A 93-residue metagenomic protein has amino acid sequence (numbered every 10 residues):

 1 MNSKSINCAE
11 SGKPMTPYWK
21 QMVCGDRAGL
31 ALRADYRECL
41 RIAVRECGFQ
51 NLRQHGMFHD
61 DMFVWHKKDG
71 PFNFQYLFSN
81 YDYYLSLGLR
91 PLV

Functional and structural regions predicted by a protein language model:
M1-V93: Non-catalytic accessory regions flanking glycosidase/transglycosidase catalytic cores in CAZymes
